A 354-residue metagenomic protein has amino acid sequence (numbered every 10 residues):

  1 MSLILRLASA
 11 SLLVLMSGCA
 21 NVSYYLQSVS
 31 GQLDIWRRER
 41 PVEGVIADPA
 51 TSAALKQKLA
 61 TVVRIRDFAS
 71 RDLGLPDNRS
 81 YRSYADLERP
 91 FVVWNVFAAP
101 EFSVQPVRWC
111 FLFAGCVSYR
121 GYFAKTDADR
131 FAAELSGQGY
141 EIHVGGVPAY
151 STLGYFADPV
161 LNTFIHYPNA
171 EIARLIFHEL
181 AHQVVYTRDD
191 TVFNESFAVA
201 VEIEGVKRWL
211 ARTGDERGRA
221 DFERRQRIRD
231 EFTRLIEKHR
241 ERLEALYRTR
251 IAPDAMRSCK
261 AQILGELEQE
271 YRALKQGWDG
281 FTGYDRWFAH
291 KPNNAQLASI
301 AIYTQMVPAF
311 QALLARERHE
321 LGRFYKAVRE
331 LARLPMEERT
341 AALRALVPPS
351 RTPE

Functional and structural regions predicted by a protein language model:
S2-A10: Sec-dependent signal peptide recognition, specifically the positively charged N-region followed immediately by
S17-G18: C-terminal motif of bacterial Sec signal peptides marking the signal peptidase cleavage site
N21-S23, I35-V45, S103, A170 (+3 more regions): Metalloprotease/metallohydrolase-associated module, dominated by Zn2+-dependent proteases
Q32-A69: Amphipathic alpha-helical packing elements
E43, K56-L59, V63, A128-A132 (+9 more regions): Extracytoplasmic/secreted envelope proteins and their assembly/folding machinery, especially bacterial periplasmic
P49-A50, V63-L73, L135, G139 (+10 more regions): Sec/Tat-exported extracytoplasmic proteins
I65-R229: Acidic/His-rich structured neighborhood in mature extracellular/periplasmic domains
T233-E354: Pan-zinc metallopeptidase signature
